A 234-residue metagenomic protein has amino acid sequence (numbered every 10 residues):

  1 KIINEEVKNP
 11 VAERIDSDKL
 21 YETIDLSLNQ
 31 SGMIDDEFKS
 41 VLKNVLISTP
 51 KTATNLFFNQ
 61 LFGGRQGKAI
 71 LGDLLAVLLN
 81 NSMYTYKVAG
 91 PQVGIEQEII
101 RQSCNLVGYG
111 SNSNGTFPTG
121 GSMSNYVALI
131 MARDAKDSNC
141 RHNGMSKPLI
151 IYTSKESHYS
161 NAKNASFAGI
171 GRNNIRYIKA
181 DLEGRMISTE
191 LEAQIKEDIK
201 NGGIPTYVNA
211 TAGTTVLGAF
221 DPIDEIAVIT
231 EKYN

Functional and structural regions predicted by a protein language model:
K1-N112: N-terminal entrance/gating region of PLP-dependent enzymes' catalytic architecture
I34-V41, L71-L74, I95, S124 (+4 more regions): General structural feature for long, well-ordered alpha-helical segments within catalytic domains of soluble enzymes
V88-Q92, G115-S122, T153-S154, T211: Active-site nucleophile and cofactor-binding loops and adjacent substrate-binding regions of central metabolic enzymes
E96, I100-R101, S113-M145, N161-N164: Conserved beta-loop-alpha segment that forms the PLP phosphate-binding cup at the N-terminus of a helix
I100-N105, N125, D134, I175-I178 (+1 more regions): Cofactor-binding active-site loop characterized by glycine-rich and histidine/acidic residues
T119, M145-A210, L217-F220, E225: PLP-dependent aminotransferase-class I/II
A227-I229: Histidine/acidic residue-rich metal-binding segments in metalloenzymes
K232-Y233: Helix C-cap/helix->beta junction micro-motif
